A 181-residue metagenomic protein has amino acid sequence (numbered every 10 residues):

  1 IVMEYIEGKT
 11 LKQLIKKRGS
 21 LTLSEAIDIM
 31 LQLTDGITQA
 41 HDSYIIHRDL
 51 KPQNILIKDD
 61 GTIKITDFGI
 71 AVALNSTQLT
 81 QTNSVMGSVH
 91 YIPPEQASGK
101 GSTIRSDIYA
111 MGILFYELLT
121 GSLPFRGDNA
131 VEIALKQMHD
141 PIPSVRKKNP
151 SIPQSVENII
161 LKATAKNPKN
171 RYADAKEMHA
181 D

Functional and structural regions predicted by a protein language model:
I1-T10, L14: Conserved short submotifs of the Hanks-type protein kinase catalytic core that shape the nucleotide-binding pocket
I29-M30: Activation segment signature within eukaryotic-like protein kinase domains
L33-I45: Protein kinase catalytic-loop region centered on the HRD/HxD motif
I57-G61: Activation-loop N-terminal segment of eukaryotic-like protein kinases
K64-D67: Pre-DFG segment of protein kinase catalytic domains
T82-I92: Conserved activation segment of eukaryotic-like protein kinases, specifically the C-terminal portion of the activation
H90-D181: C-terminal lobe helix-coil module of Hanks-type protein kinase domains
